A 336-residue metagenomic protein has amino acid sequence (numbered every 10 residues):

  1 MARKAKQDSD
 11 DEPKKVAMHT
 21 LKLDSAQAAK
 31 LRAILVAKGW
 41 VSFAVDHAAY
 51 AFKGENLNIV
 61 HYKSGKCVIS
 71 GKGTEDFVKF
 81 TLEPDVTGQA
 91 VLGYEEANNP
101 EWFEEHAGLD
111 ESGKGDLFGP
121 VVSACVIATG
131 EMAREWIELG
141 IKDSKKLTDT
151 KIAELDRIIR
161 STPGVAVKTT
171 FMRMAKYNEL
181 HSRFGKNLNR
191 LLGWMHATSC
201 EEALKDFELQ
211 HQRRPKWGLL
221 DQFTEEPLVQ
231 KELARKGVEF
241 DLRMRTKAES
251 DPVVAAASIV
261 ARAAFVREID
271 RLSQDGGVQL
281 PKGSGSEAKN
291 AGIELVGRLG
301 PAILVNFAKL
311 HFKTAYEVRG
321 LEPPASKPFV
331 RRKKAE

Functional and structural regions predicted by a protein language model:
A2-E336: RNase H-like, Mg2+-dependent phosphodiesterase core, and more generally RNA phosphate-backbone-engaging helix-loop
